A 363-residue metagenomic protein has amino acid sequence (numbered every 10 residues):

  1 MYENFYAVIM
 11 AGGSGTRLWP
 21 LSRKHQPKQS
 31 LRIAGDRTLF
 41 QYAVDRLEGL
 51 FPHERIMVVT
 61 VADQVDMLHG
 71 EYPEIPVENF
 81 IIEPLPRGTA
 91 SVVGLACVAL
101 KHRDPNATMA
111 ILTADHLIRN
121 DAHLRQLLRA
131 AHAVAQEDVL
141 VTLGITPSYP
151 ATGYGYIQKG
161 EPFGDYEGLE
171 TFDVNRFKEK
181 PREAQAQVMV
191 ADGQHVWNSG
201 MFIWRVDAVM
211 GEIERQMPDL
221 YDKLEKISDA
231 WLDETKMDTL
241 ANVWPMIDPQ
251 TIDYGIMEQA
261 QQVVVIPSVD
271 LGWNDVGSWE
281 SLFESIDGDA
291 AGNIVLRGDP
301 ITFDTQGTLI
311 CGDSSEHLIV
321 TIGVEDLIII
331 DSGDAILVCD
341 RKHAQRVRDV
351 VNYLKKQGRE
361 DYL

Functional and structural regions predicted by a protein language model:
M1-E3, V206-L363: Left-handed beta-helix
M1-I9, R17-P27, R32-T113, L117-R125 (+2 more regions): Conserved N-terminal catalytic core of the sugar/cofactor nucleotidyltransferase
I9-A11, V59, A110-T113, T142-T146 (+3 more regions): Short beta-strand segments
F40, A96, D115, I157 (+3 more regions): Residue-level signal for inorganic ion chemistry
M57, M109, N175, M201-F202 (+2 more regions): A residue-level structural signature of the nucleotidyltransferase/glycosyltransferase Rossmann-like core
V58, I82, I111, T142-I145 (+2 more regions): General beta-strand structural signal in soluble alpha/beta enzymes
D121-V243, V264, R341: Conserved core of the sugar-phosphate nucleotidyltransferase
